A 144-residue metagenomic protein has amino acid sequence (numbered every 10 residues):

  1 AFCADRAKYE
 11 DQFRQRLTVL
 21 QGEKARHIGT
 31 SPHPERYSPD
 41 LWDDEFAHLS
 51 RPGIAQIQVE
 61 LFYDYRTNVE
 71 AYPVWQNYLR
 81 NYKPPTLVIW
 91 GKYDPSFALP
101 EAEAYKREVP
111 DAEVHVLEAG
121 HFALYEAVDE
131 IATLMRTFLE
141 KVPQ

Functional and structural regions predicted by a protein language model:
A1-D111, R136, V142-P143: Flexible "cap/lid" subdomain of the alpha/beta-hydrolase fold that forms the substrate-access gate
V109-Q144: Catalytic active-site module of serine/aspartate enzymes centered on a nucleophile-bearing elbow/loop
